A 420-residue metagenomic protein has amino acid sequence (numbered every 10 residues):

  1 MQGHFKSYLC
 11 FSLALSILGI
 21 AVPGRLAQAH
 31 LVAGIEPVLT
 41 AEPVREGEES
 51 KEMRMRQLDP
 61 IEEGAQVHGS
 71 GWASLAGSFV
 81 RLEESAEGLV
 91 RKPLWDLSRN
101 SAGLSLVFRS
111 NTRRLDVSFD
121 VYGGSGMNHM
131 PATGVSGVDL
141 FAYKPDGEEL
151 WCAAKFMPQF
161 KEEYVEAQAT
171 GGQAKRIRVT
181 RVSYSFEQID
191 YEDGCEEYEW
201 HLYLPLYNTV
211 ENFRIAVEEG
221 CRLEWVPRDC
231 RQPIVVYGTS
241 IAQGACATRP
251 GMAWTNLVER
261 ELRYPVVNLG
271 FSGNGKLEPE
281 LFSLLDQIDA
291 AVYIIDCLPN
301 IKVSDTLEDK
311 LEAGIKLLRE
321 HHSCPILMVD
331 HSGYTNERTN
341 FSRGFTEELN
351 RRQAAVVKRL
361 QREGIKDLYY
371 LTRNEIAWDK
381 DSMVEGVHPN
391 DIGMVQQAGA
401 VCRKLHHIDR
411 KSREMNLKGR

Functional and structural regions predicted by a protein language model:
M1-P233, H407-R420: N-terminal secretory targeting modules
R99, N274, E278-R420: Alpha-helical cap/lid subdomain in secreted, periplasmic, or secretory-pathway luminal O-acyl-processing enzymes
V117, V267-L269, M328: A structural signal for short, well-ordered beta-strand segments and their strand-loop junctions that often border
G123-S125, A242, S272-G273, P299-K302: Short histidine/acidic/glycine/proline-rich micro-motifs that form metal- and phosphate-coordinating active-site loops
M127-H129, G244-M252, G344-E347: Glycine- and acidic-residue-enriched helix-capping/strand-helix junction motifs
D190-G194, W200-G275, P279-D289: Serine-esterase "nucleophile elbow" of acetyl-processing enzymes
